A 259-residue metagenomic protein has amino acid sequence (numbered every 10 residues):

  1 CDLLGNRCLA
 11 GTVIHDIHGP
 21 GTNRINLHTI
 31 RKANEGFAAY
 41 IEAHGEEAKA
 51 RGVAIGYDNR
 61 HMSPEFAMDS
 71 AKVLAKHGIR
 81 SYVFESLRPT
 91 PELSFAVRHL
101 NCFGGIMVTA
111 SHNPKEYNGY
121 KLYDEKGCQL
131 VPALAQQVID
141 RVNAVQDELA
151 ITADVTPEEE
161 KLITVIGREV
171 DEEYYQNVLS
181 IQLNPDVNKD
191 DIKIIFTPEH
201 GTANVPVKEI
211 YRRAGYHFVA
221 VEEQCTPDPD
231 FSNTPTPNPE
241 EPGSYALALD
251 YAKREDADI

Functional and structural regions predicted by a protein language model:
C1-S70, K76, T156-D191: An N-terminal, well-structured beta->alpha segment
N6-C8, I14, H18-G19, R60 (+6 more regions): Short, glycine-/Ser/Thr-/acidic-enriched flexible segments
R31-A38, A71, A75, S94 (+4 more regions): Predominant activation on well-ordered alpha-helical scaffold segments within soluble catalytic domains
E46-E47, A54-Y117, R212-I259: N-terminal small/polar loop signature for handling phosphorylated ligands or for N-terminal nucleophile
N118-S244: Gly/Ser/Thr-enriched, mixed-charge loops and adjacent short helices that form phosphate/oxyanion-binding elements
